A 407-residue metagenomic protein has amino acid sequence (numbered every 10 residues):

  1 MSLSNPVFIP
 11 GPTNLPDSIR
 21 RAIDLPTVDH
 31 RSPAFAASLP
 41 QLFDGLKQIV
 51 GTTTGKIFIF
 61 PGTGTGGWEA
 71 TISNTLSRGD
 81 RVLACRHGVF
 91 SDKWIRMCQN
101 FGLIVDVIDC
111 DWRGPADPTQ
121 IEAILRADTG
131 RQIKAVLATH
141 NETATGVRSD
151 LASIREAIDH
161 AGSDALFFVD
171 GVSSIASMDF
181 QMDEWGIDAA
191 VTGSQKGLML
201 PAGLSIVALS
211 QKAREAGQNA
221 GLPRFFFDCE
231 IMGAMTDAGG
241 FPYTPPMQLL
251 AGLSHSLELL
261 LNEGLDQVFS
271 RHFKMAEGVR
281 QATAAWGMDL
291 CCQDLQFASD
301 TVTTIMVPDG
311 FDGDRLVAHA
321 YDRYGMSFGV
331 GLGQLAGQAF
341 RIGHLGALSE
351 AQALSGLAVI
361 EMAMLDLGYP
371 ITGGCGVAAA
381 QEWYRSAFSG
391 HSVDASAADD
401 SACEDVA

Functional and structural regions predicted by a protein language model:
L3-F60, T65: A glycine-/small-polar-enriched, mobile loop at the entrance of the PLP active site in fold-type I
N14-L15, Q195-A285: Active-site C-terminal subdomain of aminotransferase-like
G55-L83, H87, S91-W94: Conserved beta-loop-alpha segment that forms the PLP phosphate-binding cup at the N-terminus of a helix
A116-A176: Active-site phosphate-binding strand-loop segment of PLP-dependent enzymes
D183-Q195: Conserved active-site segment immediately N-terminal to the catalytic lysine that forms the internal aldimine
D289-R323: Conserved PLP-binding catalytic core of the aspartate aminotransferase-like
Q334, Q338-A407: PLP-dependent enzyme catalytic core of the Aspartate aminotransferase-like
